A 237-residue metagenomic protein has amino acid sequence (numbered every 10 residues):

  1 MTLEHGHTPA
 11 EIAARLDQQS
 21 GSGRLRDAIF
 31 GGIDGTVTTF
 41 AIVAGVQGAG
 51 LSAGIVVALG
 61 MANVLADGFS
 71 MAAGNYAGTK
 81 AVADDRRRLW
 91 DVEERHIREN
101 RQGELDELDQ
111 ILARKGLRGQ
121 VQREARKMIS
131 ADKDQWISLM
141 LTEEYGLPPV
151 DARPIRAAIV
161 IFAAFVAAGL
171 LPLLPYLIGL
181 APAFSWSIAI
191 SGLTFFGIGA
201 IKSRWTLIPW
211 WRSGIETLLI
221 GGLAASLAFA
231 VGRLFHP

Functional and structural regions predicted by a protein language model:
T2-D27, T79-I161: Cytosol/matrix-facing amphipathic helices and coiled-coil assembly/linker segments of eukaryotic membrane proteins
T2-G78: Internal alpha-helical transmembrane segments
G35-F40, I161-P172: Core segments of transmembrane alpha-helices that mediate helix-helix packing or line hydrophobic substrate/ligand
T38, S70-V82, D134-S138, T142 (+4 more regions): Alpha-helical transmembrane segments and their lipid-water interface positions in multi-pass membrane proteins
V43-A58, L173-A183, A230-P237: Helix-coil boundary and interhelical linker segments in multi-pass alpha-helical membrane proteins
A66, S70, A168, P172 (+3 more regions): Alpha-helical transmembrane segments of multipass membrane proteins
A181-L193: Structural signature of hydrophobic alpha-helical transmembrane segments
G197-G222: Interfacial loop-to-transmembrane junctions
